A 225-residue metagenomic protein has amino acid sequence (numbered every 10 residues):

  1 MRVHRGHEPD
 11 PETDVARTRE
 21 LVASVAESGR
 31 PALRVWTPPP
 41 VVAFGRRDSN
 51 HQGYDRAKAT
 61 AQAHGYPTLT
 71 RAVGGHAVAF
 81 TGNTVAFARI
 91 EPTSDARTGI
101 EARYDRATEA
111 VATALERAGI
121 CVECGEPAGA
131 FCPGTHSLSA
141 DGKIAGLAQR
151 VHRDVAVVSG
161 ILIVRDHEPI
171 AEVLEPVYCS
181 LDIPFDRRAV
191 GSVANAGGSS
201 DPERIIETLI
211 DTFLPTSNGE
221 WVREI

Functional and structural regions predicted by a protein language model:
M1-I225: Acidic, polar-rich N-terminal leader regions of halophilic archaeal proteins
